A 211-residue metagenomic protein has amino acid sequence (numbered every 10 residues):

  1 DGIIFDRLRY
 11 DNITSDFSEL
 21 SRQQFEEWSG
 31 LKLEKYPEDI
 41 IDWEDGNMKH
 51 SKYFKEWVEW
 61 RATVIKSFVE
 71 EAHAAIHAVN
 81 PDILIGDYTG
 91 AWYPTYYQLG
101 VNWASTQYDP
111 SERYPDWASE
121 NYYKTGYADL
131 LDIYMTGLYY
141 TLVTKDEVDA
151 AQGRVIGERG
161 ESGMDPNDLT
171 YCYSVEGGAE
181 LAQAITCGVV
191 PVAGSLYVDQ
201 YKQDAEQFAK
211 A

Functional and structural regions predicted by a protein language model:
D1-C172: Polysaccharide-binding and catalytic clefts of secreted carbohydrate-active enzymes
D82-L84, V190-A193: Proline-centered loop/turn at the N-terminus of a beta-strand
Y123-D129, A179-V189, A209-K210: Acidic (Asp/Glu)-rich catalytic clusters
V143-E147, L169-A179, L196-K202: Charged, low-complexity C-terminal accessory regions
A193-A211: C-terminal active-site rim and adjoining tail of enzyme catalytic domains
